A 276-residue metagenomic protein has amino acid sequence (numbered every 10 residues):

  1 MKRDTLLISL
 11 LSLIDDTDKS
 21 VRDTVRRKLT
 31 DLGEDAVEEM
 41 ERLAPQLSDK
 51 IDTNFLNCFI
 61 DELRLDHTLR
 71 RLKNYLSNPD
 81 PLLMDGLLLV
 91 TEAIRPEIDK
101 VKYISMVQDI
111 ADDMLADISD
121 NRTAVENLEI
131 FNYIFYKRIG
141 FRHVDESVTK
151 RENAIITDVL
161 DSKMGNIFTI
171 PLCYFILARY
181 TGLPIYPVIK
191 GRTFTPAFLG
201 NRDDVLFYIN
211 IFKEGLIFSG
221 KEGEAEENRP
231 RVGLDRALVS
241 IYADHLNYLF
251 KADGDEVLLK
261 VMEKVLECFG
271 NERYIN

Functional and structural regions predicted by a protein language model:
M1-N276: A structural boundary/capping signal
